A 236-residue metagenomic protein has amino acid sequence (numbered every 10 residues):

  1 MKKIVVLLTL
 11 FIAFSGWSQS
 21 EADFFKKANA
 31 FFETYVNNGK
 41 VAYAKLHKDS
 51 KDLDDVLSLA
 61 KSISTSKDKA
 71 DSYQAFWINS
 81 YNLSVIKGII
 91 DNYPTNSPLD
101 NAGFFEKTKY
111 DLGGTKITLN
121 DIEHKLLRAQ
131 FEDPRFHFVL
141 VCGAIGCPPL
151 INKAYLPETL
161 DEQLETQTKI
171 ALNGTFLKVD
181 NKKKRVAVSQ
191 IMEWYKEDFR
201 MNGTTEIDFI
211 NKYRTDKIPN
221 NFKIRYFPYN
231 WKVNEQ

Functional and structural regions predicted by a protein language model:
I4-F14: Sec-dependent N-terminal signal peptides
F14-S20: Sec/Tat signal peptide C-region and signal peptidase I cleavage site
S20-Q236: Interaction/scaffold regions that mediate signaling and macromolecular assembly across diverse proteins
